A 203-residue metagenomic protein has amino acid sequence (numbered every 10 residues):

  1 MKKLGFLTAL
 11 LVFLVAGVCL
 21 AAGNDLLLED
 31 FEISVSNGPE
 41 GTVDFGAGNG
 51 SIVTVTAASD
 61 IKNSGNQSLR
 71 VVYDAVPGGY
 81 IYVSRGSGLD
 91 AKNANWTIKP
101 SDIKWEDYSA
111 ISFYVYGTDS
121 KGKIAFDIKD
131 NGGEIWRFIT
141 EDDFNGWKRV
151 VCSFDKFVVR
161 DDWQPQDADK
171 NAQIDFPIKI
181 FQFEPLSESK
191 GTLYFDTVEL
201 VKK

Functional and structural regions predicted by a protein language model:
M1-T8: Bacterial N-terminal signal peptides that target proteins for export
T8-G17: Bacterial N-terminal signal peptides
A21-K203: Beta-rich carbohydrate-recognition modules and glycan-binding surfaces
